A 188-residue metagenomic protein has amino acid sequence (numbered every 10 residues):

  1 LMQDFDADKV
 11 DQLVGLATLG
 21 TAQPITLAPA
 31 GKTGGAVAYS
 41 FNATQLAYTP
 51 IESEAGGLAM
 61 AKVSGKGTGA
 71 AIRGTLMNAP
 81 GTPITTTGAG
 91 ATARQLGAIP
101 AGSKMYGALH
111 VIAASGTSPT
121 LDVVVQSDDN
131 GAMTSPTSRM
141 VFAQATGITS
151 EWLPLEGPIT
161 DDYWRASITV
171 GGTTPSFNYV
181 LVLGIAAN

Functional and structural regions predicted by a protein language model:
L1-N188: Signature of extracytoplasmic/envelope-associated structural regions
